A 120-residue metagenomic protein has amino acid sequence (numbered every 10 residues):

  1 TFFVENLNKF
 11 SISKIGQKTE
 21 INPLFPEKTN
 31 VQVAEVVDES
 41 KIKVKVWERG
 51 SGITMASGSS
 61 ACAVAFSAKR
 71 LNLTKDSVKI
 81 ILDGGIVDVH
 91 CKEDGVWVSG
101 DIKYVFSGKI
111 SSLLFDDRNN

Functional and structural regions predicted by a protein language model:
T1-T54, A63-N120: Active-site proximal loop and beta-alpha junction motif in alpha/beta enzyme cores
